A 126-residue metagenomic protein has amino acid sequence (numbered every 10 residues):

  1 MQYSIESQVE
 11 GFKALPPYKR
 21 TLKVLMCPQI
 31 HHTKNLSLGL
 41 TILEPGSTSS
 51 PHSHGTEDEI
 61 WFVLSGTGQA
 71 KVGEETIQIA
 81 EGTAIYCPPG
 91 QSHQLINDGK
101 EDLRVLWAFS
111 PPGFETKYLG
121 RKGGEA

Functional and structural regions predicted by a protein language model:
M1-L36, G120-A126: A short, N-terminal "cap"/entry segment at the start of jelly-roll beta-barrel domains of the cupin/DSBH fold
K23-C27, G39-G55: Conserved short histidine dyad/triad with adjacent acidic residue
I30-K34, E44-T48, T67-Q69, P111-F114: Short, charged/polar surface micro-motifs in flexible loops or helix N-caps
L40-T41, Y86, E101-T116: A short hydrophobic beta-strand segment most commonly corresponding to one strand of the jelly-roll/cupin
I42-E44, S53-A70, A108: Short, conserved beta-strand element in jelly-roll/cupin
S50-H52, A70-K71, C87, H93-G99: Short beta-strand His + acidic residue motifs that chelate non-heme Fe in jelly-roll/DSBH and cupin folds
T56, E75, Q91-S92, E101: A generic "binding-loop/recognition-motif" signal
E74-P89: Short acidic-glycine-tyrosine-enriched beta hairpin
